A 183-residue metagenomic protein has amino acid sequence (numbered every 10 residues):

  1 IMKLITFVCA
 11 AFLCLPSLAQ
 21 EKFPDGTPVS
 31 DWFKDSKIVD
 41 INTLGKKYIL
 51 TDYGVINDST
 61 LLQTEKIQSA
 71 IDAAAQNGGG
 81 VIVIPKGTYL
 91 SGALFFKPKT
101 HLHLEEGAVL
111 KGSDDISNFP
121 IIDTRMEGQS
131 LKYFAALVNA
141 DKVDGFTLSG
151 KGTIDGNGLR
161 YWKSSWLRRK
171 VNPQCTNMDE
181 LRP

Functional and structural regions predicted by a protein language model:
L4, C9-F12, L18-V83, T88-H101 (+1 more regions): Extracellular "leader-to-stem" segments immediately downstream of a signal peptide or signal-anchor in secreted/lumenal
